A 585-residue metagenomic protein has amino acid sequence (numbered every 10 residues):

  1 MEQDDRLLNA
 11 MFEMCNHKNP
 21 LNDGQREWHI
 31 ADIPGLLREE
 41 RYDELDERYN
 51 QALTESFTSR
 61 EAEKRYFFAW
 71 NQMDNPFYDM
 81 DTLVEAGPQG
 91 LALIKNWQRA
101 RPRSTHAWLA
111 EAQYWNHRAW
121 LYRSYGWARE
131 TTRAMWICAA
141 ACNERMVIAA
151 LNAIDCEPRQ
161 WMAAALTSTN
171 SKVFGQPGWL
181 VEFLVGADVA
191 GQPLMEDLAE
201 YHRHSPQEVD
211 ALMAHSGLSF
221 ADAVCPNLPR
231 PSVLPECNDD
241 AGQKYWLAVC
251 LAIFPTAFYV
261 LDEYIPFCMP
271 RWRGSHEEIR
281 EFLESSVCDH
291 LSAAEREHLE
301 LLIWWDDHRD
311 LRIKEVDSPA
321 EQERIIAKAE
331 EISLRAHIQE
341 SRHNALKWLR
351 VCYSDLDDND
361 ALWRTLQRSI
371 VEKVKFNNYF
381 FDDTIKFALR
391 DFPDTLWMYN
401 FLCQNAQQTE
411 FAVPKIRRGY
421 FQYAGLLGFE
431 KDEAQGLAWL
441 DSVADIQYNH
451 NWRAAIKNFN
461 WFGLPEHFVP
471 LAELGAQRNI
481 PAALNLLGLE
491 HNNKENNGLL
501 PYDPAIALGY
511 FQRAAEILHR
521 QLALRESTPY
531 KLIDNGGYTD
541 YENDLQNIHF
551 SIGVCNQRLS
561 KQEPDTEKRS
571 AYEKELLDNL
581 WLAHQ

Functional and structural regions predicted by a protein language model:
M1-L45: Compositionally biased, long intrinsically disordered regions
A31, G35-R101, Q113-I253, L261-S292 (+7 more regions): Short coil/linker segments at helix-helix boundaries
I94, N143, A150, L247 (+10 more regions): Hydrophobic/aromatic packing residues within the alpha-helices of TPR/SEL1-like helical repeat arrays
W97, A153, V249-C250, S286 (+9 more regions): Canonical positions in the second alpha-helix
R103-S104, R159, T256-A257, S341 (+11 more regions): Short helix-capping/linker turns of helical repeat alpha-solenoids
A107, M162-A163, V260, R296 (+9 more regions): TPR alpha-solenoid repeat register
L109, N116, A165, D262 (+10 more regions): TPR/TPR-like alpha-solenoid signature
